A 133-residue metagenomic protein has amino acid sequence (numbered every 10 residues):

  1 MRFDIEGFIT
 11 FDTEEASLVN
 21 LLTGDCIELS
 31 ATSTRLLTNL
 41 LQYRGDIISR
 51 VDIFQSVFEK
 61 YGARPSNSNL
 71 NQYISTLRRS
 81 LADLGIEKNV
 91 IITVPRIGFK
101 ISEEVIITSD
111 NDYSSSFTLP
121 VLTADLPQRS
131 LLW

Functional and structural regions predicted by a protein language model:
M1-S30: Short boundary/linker motifs that mark transitions into or out of structured domains
I9-F11, I48, P65: A broad, structural micro-motif
T10-D12, E87-P120: A short linear beta-strand->loop->alpha-helix hinge motif most characteristic of winged-helix/helix-turn-helix
C26-V57, L77: Short amphipathic alpha-helical recognition elements used for nucleic-acid or partner binding across transcription
L29-L37, A63-A82, I97: DNA-recognition element of transcription regulators
S56-R64: Short helix-coil junctions and helix-kink-helix linkers
Y113-W133: Intrinsically disordered, low-complexity regulatory regions of nuclear DNA-binding proteins
